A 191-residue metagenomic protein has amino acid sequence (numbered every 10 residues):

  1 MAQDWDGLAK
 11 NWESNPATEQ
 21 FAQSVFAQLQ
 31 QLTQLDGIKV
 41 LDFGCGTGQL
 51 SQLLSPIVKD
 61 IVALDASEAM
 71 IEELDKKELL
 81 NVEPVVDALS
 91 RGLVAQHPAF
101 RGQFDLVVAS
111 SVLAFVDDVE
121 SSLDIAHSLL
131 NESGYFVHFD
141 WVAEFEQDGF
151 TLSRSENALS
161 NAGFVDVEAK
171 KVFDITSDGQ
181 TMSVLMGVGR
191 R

Functional and structural regions predicted by a protein language model:
M1-Q34, E73, E144: Conserved class I S-adenosyl-L-methionine
G37-G44: Conserved class I S-adenosyl-L-methionine
T47-A95: Class I SAM-dependent methyltransferase SAM/SAH-binding core
V108: A conserved beta-strand element that flanks and buttresses the S-adenosyl-L-methionine
E120-E132: A short glycine-rich, Lys/Arg-flanked "PGG" loop and its adjoining helix->strand segment in the class I
G134-W141: Conserved beta-strand signature within the Rossmann-like core of class I S-adenosyl-L-methionine
D148-G163: Short alpha-helix
S177-R191: Core SAM-dependent methyltransferase catalytic element
